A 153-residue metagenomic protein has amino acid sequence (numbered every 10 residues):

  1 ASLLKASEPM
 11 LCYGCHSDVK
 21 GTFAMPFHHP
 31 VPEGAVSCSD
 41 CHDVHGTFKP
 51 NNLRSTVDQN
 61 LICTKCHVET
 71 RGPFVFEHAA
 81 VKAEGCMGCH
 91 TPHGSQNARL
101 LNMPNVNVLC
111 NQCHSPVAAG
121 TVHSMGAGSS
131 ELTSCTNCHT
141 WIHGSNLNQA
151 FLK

Functional and structural regions predicted by a protein language model:
A1-K153: Inter-heme linker and motif-flanking segments adjacent to c-type heme-binding CXXCH motifs in c-type cytochromes
